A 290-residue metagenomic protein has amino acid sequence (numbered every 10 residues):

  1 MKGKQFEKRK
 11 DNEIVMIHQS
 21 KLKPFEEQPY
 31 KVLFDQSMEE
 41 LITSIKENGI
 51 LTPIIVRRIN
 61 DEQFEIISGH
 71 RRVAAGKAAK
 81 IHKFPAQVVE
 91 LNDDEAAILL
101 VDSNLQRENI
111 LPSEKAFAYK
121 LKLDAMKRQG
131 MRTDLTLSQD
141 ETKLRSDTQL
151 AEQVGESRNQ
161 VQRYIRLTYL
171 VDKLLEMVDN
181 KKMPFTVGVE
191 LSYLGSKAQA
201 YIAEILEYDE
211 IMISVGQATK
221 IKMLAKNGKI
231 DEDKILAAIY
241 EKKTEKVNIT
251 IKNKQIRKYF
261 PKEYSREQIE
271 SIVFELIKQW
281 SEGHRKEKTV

Functional and structural regions predicted by a protein language model:
M1-V89, E95-E108: Short, charged/polar connector segments at secondary-structure boundaries
Y30, A74-Y169, Y193: Amphipathic, charge-rich alpha-helical segments that serve as recognition/docking helices
L33-Q36, E40, R71, A96 (+6 more regions): Charged, alpha-helix-enriched surfaces in structured cytosolic catalytic cores of large nucleotide-utilizing machines
E39, T43, A74-K77, L99 (+7 more regions): Solvent-exposed alpha-helical segments within well-ordered globular domains of core cellular machineries
G49, I54, M126-G130, D172: Structural motif corresponding to the C-terminal cap of alpha-helices
R158-F274: Amphipathic alpha-helical extensions and coiled-coil-like segments
E275-V290: Short acidic DE-rich linear segments
